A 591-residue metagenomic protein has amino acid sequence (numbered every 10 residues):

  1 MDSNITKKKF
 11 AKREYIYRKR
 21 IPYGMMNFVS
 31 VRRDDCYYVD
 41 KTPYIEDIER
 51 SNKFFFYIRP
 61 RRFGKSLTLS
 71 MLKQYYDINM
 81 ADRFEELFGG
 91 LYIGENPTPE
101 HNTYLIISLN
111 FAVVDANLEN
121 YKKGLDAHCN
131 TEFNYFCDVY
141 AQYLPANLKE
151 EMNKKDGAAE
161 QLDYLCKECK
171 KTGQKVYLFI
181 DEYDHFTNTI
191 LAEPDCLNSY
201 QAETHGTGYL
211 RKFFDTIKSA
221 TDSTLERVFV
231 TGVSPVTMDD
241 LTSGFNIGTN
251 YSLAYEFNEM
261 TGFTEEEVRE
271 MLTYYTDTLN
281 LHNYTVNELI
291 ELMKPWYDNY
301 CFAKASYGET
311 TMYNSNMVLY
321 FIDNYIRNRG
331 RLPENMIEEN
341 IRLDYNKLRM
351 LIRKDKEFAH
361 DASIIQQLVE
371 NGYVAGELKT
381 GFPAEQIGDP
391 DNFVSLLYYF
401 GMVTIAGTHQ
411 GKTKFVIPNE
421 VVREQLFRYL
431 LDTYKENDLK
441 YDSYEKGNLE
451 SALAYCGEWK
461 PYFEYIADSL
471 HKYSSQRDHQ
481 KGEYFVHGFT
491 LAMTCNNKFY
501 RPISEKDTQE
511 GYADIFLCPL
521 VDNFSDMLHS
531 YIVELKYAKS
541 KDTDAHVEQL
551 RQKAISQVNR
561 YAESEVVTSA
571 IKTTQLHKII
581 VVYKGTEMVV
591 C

Functional and structural regions predicted by a protein language model:
T6-D77, E85-G94: Walker A/P-loop-proximal flanking segment of P-loop NTPase domains
Y23-M26, S108-A158, F186-Q201: Conserved P-loop NTPase mechanochemical-coupling segment
D40, Q74-D138: P-loop NTPase motor core
Y164-K171, S199-E226: Substrate-engagement module of ASCE P-loop NTPases
F179-D181, R211-K212, E226-V233: Structural recognition of the conserved hydrophobic beta-strand(s) that form the central parallel beta-sheet of P-loop
T237-G244, Y251-D323, L368: Amphipathic alpha-helical segments of the small helical/lid subdomains adjacent to P-loop NTPase cores
G248, G308-A554, R560-A562, V590-C591: Extended alpha-helical interface modules used as scaffolds for assembling large macromolecular complexes
V566-C591: Domain-level recognition of nuclease-like catalytic cores that cleave nucleotide substrates
